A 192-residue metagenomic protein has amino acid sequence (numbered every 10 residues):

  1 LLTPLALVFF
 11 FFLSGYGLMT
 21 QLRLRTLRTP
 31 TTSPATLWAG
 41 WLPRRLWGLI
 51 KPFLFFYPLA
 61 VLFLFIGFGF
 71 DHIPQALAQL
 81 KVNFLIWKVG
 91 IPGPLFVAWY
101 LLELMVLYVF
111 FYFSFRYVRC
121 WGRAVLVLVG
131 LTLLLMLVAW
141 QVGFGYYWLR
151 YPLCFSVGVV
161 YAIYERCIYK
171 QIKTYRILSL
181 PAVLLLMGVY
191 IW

Functional and structural regions predicted by a protein language model:
L2-F11, T20-G93, L107, T174 (+1 more regions): Transmembrane alpha-helical segments and their boundary/interface "anchor" motifs in multi-pass integral membrane
L2-L13, A98-V109, W148-V160: Membrane-embedded alpha-helical segments of multi-pass membrane proteins, especially the transmembrane helices
L18-L27, I66, F113-R119, L137-V138 (+2 more regions): Structural signal for the C-terminal ends of transmembrane alpha-helices and the immediately following loop
S33, P92-Y100, A139-G145: Surface-exposed cleft-lining segments at the edges of enzyme active sites
P52-F56, V125-L133, L180-L186: Alpha-helical transmembrane segments
F70, P74-L80, V97, L101-L102 (+3 more regions): Long, hydrophobic alpha-helical transmembrane bundles and adjoining juxtamembrane helices/loops of multi-pass integral
Y108-L131, V160-L178: Solvent-exposed interhelical
L135, W140-Q141, G145-V159, I163-W192: Alpha-helical transmembrane segments and terminal signal-anchor/GPI-anchor hydrophobic tails, characterized by long
